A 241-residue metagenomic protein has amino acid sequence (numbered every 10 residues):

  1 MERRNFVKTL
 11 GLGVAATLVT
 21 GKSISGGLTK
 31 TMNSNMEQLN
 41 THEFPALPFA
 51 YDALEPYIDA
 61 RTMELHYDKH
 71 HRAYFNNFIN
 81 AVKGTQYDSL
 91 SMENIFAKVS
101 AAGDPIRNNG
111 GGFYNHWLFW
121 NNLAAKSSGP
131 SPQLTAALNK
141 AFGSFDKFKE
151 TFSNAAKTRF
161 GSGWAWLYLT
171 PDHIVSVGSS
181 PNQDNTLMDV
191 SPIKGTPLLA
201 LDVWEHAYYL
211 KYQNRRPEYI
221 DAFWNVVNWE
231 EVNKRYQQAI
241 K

Functional and structural regions predicted by a protein language model:
M1-V14: N-terminal secretory signal peptides and thylakoid transit peptides that target proteins across membranes
A16-T20: Hydrophobic h-region of N-terminal signal peptides that target proteins for export in Gram-negative bacteria
K22-P56: C-terminal segment of N-terminal export signals and the immediately downstream linker at the start of the mature
F44, H71, F113, L167 (+2 more regions): Divalent metal-coordination and catalytic microenvironments
P56-H70, M92-Y114, P192-D202: Alpha-helical scaffold segments that form or flank carboxylate-/histidine-based iron centers
K69, N80-S89, F96-G178: All-alpha RGS (Regulator of G-protein Signaling) helical domain and cognate RGS-like helical scaffolds
K157, S162-Q213, D221-A222, V226: An amphipathic alpha-helical core segment
P217-K241: N-terminal targeting pre-sequences for secretion and organelle import
